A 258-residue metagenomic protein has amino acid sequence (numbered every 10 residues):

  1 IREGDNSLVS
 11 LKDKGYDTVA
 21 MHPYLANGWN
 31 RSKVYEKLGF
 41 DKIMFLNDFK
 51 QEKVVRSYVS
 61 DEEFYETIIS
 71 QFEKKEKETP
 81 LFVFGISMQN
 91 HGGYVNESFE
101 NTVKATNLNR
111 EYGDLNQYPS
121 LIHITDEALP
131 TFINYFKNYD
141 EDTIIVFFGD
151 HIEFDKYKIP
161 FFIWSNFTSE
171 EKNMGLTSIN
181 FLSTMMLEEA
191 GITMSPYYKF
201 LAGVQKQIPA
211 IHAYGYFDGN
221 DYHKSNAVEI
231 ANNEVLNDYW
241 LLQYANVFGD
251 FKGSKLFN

Functional and structural regions predicted by a protein language model:
I1-N258: Solvent-exposed soluble domains appended to multi-pass membrane proteins
